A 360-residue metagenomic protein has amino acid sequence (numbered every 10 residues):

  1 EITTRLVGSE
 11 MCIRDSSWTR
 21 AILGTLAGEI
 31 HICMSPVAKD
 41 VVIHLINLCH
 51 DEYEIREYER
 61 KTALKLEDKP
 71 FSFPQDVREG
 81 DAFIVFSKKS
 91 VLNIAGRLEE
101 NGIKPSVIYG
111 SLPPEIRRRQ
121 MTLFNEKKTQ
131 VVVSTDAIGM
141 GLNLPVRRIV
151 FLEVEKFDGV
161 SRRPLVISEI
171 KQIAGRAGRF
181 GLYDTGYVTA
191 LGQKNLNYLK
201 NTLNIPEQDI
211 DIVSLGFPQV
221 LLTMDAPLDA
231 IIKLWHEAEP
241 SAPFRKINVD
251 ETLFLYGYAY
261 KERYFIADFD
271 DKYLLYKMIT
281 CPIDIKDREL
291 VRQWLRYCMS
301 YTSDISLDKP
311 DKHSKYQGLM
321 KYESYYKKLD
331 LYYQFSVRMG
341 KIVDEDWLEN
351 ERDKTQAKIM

Functional and structural regions predicted by a protein language model:
E1, E126-N143: Conserved two-lobed SF2 helicase motor
I2-G8, I13: Single conserved hydrophobic/aromatic residue that forms the stacking wall/gate of nucleotide- or nucleobase-binding
R14-E29: Short, conserved "post-DEAD/DEAH" coupling segment immediately C-terminal to helicase motif II within the SF2/RecA-like
H31-C33, K39, V77-N101, P105-I108: Conserved strand-helix element at the start of the C-terminal RecA-like helicase core
V37-A38, L144, R148-F151, E155-D158 (+1 more regions): Conserved segment of the helicase C-terminal RecA-like domain
K39-V77: Interdomain hinge/linker at the junction between the two RecA-like core domains of SF2 helicases
V107-R119, T135-I138: Conserved helicase motor
P218-M360: Non-catalytic terminal extensions of ATP-dependent helicases
